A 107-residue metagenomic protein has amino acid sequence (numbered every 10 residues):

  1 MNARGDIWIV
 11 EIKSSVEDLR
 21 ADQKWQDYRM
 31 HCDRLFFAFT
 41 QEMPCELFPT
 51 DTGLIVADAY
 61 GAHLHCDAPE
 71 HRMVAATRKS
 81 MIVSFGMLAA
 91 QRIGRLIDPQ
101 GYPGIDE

Functional and structural regions predicted by a protein language model:
M1-I9: Active-site beta-strand-loop-beta-strand hairpin of nuclease catalytic cores that positions key catalytic residues
R4, L47-E107: Non-catalytic C-terminal interaction segments of nucleic acid-processing enzymes
I7-W8, S14-D58: Catalytic cores of nucleic-acid endonucleases
